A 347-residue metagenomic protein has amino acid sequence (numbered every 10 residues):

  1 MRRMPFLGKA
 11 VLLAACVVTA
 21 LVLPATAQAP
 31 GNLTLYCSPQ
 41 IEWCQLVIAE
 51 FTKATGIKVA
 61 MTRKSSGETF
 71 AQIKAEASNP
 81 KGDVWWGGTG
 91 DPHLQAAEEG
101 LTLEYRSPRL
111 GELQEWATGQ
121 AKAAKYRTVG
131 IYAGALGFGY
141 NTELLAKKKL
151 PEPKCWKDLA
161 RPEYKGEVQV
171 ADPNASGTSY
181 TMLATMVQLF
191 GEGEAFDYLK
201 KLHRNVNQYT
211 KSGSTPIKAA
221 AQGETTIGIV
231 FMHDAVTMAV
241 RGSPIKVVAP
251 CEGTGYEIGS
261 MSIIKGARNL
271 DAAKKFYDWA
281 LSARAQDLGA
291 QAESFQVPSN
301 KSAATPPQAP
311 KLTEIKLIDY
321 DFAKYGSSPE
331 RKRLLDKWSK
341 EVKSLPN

Functional and structural regions predicted by a protein language model:
Q28-Q95: Early extracytoplasmic/lumenal segment of secretory-pathway proteins
S38-Q45, K81-E224: Extracytoplasmic ligand-binding site segments that recognize negatively charged/polar headgroups
D91-Q95, A221, T226-P244: A ligand-binding cleft/hinge motif common to bilobed small-molecule-binding domains
L103-G111, T128-V129, K157, S243-G255 (+1 more regions): Short beta-strand->loop
G134, Y198-H203, Y209-T210, R241-K265 (+1 more regions): Periplasmic-binding protein-like
G139-L144, A184, I258-N269, L288-G289: A bilobed periplasmic-binding-protein/Venus flytrap-type ligand-binding module shared by bacterial periplasmic
I264-F322: Mature extracytoplasmic/periplasmic domains
Y320-N347: Conserved C-terminal helix/tail region of periplasmic/extracytoplasmic solute-binding proteins
